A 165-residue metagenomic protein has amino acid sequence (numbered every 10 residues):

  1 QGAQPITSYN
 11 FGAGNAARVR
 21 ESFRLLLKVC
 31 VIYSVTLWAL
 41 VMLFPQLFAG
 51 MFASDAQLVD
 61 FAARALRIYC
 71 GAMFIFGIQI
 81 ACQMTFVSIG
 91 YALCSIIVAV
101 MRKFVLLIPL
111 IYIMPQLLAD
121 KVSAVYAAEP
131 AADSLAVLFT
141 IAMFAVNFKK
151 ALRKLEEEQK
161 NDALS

Functional and structural regions predicted by a protein language model:
Q1-P45, F76-S95: Small-residue-rich hydrophobic transmembrane alpha-helices
G2, W38-A39, F74-A81, V100-I108 (+1 more regions): Hydrophobic alpha-helical transmembrane bundles that constitute the permease/transmembrane domains of multi-pass
C30, L66-Y69, M73, A99-V100 (+1 more regions): Residue-level recognition of transmembrane alpha-helices in multi-pass small-molecule transporters/permeases
T36-V59, A63: Short membrane-interface helical motifs at transmembrane helix boundaries in multi-pass membrane transporters
V41, M84, L110-I111, P115 (+1 more regions): Structural signal for membrane-spanning alpha-helices in multi-pass inner-membrane proteins, emphasizing helix cores
P45, F104-L138, L152: Membrane-interface helix-loop junctions in multi-pass transport and translocation proteins
A56-C82, P109: Alpha-helical transmembrane segments of multi-pass membrane proteins
K150-S165: Intrinsic disorder in cytosolic terminal tails and internal cytosolic loops of multi-pass membrane transporters
